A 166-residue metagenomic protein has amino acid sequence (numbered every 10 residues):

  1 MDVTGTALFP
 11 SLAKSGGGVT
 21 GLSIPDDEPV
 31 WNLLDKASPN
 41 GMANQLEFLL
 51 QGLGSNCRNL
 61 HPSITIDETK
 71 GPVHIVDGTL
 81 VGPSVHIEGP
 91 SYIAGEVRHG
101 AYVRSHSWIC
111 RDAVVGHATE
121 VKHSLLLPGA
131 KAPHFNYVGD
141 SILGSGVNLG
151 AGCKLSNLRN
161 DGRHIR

Functional and structural regions predicted by a protein language model:
M1-S63: Terminal amphipathic alpha-helical/low-complexity segments used for targeting or macromolecular assembly
I66-R166: Flexible, glycine/small-residue-enriched loop-and-beta-strand segment within the central core of proteins
